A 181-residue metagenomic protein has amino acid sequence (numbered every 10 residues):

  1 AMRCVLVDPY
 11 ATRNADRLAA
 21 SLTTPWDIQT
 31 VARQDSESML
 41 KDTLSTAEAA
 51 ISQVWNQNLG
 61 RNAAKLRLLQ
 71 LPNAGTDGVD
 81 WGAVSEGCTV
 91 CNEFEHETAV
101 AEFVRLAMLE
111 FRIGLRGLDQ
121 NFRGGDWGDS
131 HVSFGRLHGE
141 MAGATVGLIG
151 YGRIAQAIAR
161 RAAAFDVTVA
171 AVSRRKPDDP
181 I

Functional and structural regions predicted by a protein language model:
A1-A47: N-terminal glycine-/charge-rich "phosphate-binding" loop or analogous flexible N-terminal tail
V7, S52-Q53, P72, I149-Y151: Replace "coordinates the UDP/GDP/TDP-sugar" with "coordinates nucleotide-activated sugar donors
Y10-R13, Q53-Q57, N73-D77, V172-D178: Short, polar loop motifs at secondary-structure junctions
D27-Q29, T89, T168: Conserved beta-strand segments of alpha/beta enzyme cores
Q29-D35, A49-Q53, G124-F134, D179-I181: Short gly/ser/thr-rich secondary-structure transition/capping motifs
Q34-T43, Q57-G60, D179-I181: Short acidic low-complexity segments
T46-R123, H138: Phosphate/diphosphate ligand-binding glycine-rich loop within oxidoreductases
F134-I181: Rossmann-like dinucleotide/phosphate-binding beta-alpha-beta segment
